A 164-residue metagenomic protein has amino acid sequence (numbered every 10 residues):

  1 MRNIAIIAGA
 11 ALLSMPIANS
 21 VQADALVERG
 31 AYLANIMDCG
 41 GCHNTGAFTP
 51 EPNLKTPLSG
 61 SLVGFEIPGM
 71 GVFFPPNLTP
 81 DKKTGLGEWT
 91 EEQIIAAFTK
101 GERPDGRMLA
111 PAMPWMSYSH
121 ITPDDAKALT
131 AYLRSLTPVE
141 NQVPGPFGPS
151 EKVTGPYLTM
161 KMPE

Functional and structural regions predicted by a protein language model:
M1-A8: Bacterial N-terminal signal peptides that target proteins for export
I6, V27, E91, P123-A126: Short functional linear motifs
L13-V21: C-terminal segment of classical bacterial N-terminal signal peptides
Q22-Y32: Cleaved targeting-peptide boundary
A25, N35-I36, N44-F73, P104-E164: Flexible coil segments in periplasmic/lumen-exposed cytochrome c-class electron-transfer proteins
G41: Short, cysteine/histidine-rich loop/knuckle motifs that typically chelate Zn2+
E66-A96: Mid-chain, structured segments of secreted extracytoplasmic proteins
K83-W89, A96-E102, W115-Y118, T130-A131: A structural feature that tracks compact, well-ordered secondary-structure segments with a strong bias toward
